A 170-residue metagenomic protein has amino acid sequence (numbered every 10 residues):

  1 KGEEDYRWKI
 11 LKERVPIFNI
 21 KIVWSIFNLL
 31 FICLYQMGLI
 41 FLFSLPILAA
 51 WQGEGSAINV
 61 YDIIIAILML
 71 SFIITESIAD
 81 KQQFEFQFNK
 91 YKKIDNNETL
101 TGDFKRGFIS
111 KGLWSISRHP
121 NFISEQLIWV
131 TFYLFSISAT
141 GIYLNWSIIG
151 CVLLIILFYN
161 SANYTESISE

Functional and structural regions predicted by a protein language model:
K1, L29, M37-Q82, Q87 (+1 more regions): Hydrophobic transmembrane alpha-helices
E4-S25, L100-G107: Short membrane-interface loop/juxtamembrane segments of multi-pass integral membrane proteins
